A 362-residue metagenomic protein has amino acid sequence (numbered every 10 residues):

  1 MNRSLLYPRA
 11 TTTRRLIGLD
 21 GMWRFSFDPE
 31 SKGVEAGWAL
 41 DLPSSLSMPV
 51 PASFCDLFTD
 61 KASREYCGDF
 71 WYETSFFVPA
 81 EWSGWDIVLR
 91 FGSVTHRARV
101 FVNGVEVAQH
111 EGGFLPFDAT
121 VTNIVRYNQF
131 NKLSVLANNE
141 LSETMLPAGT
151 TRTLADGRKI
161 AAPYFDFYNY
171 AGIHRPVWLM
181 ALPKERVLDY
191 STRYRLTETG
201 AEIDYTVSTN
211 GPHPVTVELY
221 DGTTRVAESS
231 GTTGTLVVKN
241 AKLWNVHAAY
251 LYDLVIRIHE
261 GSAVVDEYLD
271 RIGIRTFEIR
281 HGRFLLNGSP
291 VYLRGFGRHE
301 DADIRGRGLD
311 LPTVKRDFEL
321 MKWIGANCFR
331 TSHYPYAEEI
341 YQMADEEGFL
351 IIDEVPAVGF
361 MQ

Functional and structural regions predicted by a protein language model:
M1-I351: Secreted/periplasmic carbohydrate-active enzymes, especially glycoside hydrolases
V358-Q362: Short gly/pro/ser/thr-enriched loop/turn and capping motifs at secondary-structure boundaries
